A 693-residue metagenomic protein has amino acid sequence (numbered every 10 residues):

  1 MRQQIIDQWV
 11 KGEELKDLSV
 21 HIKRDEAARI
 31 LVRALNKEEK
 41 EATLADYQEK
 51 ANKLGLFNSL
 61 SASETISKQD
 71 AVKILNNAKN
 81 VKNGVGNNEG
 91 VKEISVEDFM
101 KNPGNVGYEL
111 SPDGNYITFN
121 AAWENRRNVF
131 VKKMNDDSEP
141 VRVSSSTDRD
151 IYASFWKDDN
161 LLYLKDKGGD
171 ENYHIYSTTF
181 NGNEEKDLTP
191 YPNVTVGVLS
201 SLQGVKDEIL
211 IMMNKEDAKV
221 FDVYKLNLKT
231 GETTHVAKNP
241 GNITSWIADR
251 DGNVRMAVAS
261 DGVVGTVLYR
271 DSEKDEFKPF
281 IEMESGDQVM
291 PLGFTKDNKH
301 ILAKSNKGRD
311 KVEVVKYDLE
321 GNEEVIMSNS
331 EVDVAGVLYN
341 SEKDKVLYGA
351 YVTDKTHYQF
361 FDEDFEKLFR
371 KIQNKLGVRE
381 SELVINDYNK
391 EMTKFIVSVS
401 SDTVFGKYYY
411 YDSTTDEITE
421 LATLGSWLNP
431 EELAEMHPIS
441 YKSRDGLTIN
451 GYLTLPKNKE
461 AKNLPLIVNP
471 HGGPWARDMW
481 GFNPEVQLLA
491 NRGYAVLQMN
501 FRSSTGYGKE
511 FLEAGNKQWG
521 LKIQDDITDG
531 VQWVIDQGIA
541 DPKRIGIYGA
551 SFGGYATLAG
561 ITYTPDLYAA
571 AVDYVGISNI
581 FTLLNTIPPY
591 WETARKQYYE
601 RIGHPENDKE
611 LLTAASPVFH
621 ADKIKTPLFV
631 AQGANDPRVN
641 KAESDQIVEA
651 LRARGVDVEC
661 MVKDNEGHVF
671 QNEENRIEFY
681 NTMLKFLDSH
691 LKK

Functional and structural regions predicted by a protein language model:
M1-N87: N-terminal propeptides
N87-P103, L110-S111, N115-I117: An edge-strand/N-cap motif at the start of beta-rich repeat modules
M100-V106, P112, E124-V129, S145-Y152 (+4 more regions): Peripheral, non-catalytic segments that deliver or gate enzyme domains
F119-S144: Beta-propeller domains
K462-G472: Short beta-strand element of the alpha/beta-hydrolase
G472-Q487, F501, A642-E643: The serine-hydrolase catalytic nucleophile loop
A490-N500, E659: A fold-wide structural signal in alpha/beta-hydrolase
F501-K693: Active-site-proximal cap/loop segments of hydrolase catalytic domains
